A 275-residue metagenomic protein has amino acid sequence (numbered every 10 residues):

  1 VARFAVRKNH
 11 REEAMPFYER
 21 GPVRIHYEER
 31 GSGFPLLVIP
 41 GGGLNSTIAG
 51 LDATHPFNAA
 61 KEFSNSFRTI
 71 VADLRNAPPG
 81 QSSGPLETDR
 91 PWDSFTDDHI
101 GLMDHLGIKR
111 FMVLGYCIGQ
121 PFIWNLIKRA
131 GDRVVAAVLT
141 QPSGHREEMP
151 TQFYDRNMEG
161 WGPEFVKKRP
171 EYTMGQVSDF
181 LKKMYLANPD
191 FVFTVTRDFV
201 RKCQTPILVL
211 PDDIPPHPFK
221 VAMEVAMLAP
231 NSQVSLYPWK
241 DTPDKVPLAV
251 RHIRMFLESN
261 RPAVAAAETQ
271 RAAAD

Functional and structural regions predicted by a protein language model:
G21-S82: Conserved HGGG/HGGXW glycine-rich cap/lid loop of the alpha/beta-hydrolase fold
D73-A77, S143, P238-K240: Short beta-to-alpha linker loops that shape the active-site pocket of alpha/beta-hydrolase fold enzymes
D93-F111: Conserved acidic catalytic loop of the alpha/beta-hydrolase fold
K109-H145: Conserved hydrolase catalytic core segment
P142, R146-C203, A265: The alpha/beta-hydrolase serine catalytic core
C203, V209-P211: Short beta-strand/loop motif that positions the catalytic acidic residue of the alpha/beta-hydrolase fold
P215-V221: Conserved alpha/beta-hydrolase "acid-adjacent" motif
S232-D275: Catalytic active-site module of serine/aspartate enzymes centered on a nucleophile-bearing elbow/loop
